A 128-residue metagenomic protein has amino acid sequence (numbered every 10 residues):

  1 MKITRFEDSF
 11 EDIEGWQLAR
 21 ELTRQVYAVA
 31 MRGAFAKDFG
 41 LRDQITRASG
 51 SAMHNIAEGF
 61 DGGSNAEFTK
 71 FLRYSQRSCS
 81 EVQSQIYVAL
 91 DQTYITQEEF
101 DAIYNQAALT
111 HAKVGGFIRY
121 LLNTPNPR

Functional and structural regions predicted by a protein language model:
M1-R128: Short, C-terminally biased terminal segments at protein or domain edges
